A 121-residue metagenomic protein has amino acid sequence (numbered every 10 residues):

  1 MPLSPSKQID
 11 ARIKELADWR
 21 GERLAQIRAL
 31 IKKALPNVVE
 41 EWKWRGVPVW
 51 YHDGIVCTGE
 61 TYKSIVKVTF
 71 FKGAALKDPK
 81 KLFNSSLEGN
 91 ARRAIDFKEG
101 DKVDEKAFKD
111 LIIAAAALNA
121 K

Functional and structural regions predicted by a protein language model:
M1-K121: Charge-dense, helix-prone N-terminal extensions
